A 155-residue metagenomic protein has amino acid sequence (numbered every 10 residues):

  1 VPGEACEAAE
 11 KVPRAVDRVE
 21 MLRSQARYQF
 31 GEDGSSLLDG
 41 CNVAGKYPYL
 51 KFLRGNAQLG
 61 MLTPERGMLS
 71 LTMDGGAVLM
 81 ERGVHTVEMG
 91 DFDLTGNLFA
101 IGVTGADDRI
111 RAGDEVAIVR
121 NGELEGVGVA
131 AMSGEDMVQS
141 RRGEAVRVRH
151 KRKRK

Functional and structural regions predicted by a protein language model:
V1-K155: Accessory RNA 3′-end/elbow-binding domains used by RNA modification enzymes
